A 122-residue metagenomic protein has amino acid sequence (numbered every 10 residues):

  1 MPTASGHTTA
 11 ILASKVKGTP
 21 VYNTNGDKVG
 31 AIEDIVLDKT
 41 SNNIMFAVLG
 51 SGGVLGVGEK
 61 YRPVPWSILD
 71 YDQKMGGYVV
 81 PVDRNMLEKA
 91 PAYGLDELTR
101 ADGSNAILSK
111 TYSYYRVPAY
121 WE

Functional and structural regions predicted by a protein language model:
M1-E122: Peripheral interaction segments used for macromolecular assembly
